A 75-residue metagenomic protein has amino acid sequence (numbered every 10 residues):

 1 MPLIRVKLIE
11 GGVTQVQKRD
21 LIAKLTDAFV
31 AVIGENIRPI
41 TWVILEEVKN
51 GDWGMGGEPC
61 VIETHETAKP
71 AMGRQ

Functional and structural regions predicted by a protein language model:
P2-Q75: A domain-level signal for the structural core that forms small-molecule/cofactor-binding pockets and catalytic centers
